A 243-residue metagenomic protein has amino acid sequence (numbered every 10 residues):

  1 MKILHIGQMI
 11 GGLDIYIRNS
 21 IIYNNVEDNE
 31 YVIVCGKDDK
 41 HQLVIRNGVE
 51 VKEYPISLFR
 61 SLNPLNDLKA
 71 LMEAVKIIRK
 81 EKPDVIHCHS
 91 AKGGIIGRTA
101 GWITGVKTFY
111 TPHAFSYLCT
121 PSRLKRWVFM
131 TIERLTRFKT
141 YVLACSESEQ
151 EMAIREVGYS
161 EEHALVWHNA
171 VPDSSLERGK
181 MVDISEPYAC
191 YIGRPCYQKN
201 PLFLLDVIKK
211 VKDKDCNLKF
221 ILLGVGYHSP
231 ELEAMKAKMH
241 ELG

Functional and structural regions predicted by a protein language model:
K2-L4, V182-I208: Conserved donor-binding/catalytic core segment of Leloir-type glycosyltransferases
L4-N66, E149, A164-V166, G226-E231: N-terminal strand-loop element at the rim of the active site of nucleotide-sugar-dependent glycosyltransferases
Q8-M9, I192-C196, V211, G226-Y227: Short donor-sugar binding/catalytic loops of nucleotide-sugar-dependent glycosyltransferases, especially enzymes
I15, L65-M72, K107, S116-F138 (+1 more regions): Nucleotide-sugar donor phosphate/pyrophosphate-binding loop at the beta->alpha transition of glycosyltransferases
K52-P55, R134-R178: Donor nucleotide-sugar binding/catalytic pocket of nucleotide-sugar-dependent glycosyltransferases
S57-V85, I95, T99-I103, W127-L135: An amphipathic, basic-hydrophobic alpha-helix
C88-G94, P112: Short His-centered aromatic/hydrophobic patch
E233-G243: Nucleotide-activated donor-binding/catalytic signature segment of Leloir-type glycosyltransferases, i.e., the conserved
